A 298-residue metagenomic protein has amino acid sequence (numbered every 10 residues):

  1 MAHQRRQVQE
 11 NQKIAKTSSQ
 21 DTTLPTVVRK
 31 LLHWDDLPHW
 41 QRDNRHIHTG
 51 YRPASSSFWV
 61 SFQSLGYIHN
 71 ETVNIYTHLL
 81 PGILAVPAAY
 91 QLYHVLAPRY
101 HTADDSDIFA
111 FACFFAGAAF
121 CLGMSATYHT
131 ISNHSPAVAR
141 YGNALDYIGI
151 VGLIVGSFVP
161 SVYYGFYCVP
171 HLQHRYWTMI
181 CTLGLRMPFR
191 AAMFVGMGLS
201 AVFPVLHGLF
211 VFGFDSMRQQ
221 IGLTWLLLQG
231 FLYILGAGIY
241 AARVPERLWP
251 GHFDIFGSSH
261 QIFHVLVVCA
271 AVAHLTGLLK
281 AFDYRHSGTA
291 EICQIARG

Functional and structural regions predicted by a protein language model:
M1-G298: Multi-pass alpha-helical transmembrane bundles in non-GPCR membrane proteins that perform intramembrane catalysis
